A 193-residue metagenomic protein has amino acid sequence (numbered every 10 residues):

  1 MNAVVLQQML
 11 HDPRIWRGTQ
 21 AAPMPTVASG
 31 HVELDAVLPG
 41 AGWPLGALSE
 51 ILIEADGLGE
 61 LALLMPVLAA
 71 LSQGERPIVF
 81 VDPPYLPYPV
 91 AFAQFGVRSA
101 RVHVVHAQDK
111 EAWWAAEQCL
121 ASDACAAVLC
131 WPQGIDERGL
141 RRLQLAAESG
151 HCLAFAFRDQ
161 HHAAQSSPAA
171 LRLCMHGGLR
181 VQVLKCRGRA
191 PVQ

Functional and structural regions predicted by a protein language model:
M1-F80, A93-A100, C186-R189: Detector for small/aliphatic-rich hydrophobic stretches
G30, E60, A112, D136-G139: Helical mechanochemical/support elements of P-loop NTPase systems and associated helical scaffolds
A55, K110, W114, C152: Localized chelating/binding microdomains that coordinate divalent metal ions or stabilize phosphate-bearing
L63-V67, A91, A115, G139-L143 (+1 more regions): A short acidic, amphipathic alpha-helical/loop segment
P77-I135: Long, charge-dense
G96-S99, L120, A146, S167-M175: Short, hinge-like loop/turn segments at secondary-structure boundaries
L120-S166: A contiguous pocket-lining binding segment that forms or flanks enzyme active sites
R158-Q193: Phosphate-binding/switch region of NTP-binding enzymes
